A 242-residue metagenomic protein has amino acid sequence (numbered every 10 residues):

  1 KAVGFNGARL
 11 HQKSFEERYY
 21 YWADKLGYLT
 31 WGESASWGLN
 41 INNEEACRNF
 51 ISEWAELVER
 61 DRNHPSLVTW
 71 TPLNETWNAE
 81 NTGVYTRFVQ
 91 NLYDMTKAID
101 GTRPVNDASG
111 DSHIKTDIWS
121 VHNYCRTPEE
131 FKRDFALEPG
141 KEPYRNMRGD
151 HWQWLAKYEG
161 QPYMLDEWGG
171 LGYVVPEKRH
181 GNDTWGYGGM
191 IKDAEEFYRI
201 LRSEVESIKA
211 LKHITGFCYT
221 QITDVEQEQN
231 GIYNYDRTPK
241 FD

Functional and structural regions predicted by a protein language model:
K1-I118, H122-C125, A156-G160, K240: Active-site mouth of glycoside hydrolases
S66-W70, D94, T127, A136-D242: Substrate-binding clefts and catalytic carboxylate motifs of secreted carbohydrate-active enzymes
K115-N123, E130, L165-G169: Conserved long hydrophobic alpha-helices within structured protein cores
